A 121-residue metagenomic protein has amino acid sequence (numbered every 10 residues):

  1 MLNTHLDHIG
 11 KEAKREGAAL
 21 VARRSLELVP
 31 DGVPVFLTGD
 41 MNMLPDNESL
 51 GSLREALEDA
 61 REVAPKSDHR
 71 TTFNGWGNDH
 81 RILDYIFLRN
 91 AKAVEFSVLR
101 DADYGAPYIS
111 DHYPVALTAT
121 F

Functional and structural regions predicted by a protein language model:
M1-L6: Active-site-proximal beta-strand elements of phosphoester/diester hydrolases
I9: A short, histidine- and acid-enriched strand-loop-helix "catalytic/donor-clamping" loop that lines the nucleotide-sugar
E12, E16, L26-F36, M41-F121: Metal-dependent phosphoester-hydrolase catalytic domains
A19-L20: Preference for well-ordered, secondary-structure-rich cores of eukaryotic proteins
R23: Short, well-ordered alpha-helices that flank and scaffold nucleotide-derived cofactor binding pockets
